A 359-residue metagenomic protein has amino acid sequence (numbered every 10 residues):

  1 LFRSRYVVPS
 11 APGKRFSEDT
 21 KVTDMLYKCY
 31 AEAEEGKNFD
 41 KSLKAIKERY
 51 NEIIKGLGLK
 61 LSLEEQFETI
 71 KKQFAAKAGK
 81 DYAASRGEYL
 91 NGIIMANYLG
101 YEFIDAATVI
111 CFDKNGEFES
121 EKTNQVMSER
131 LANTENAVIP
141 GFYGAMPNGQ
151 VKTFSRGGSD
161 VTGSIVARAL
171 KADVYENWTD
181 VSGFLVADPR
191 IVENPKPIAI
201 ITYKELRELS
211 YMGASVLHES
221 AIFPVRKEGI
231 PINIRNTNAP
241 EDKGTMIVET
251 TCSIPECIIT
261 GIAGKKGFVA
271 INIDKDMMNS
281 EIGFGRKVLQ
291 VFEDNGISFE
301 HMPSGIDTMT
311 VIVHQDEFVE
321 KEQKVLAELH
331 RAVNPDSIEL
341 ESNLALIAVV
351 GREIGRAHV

Functional and structural regions predicted by a protein language model:
F2-H218, I222, H314, H358: Nucleotide/pyrophosphate-binding catalytic subdomain
S4-V7, Y101-E102, E135-V138, K152 (+10 more regions): Structural motif
P12-G13, V181-G183, I232, N236-E241 (+3 more regions): Glycine-rich beta-alpha junction loops
A31, K55, I230-N233, I297 (+2 more regions): Non-catalytic alpha-helical coupling and interface elements of nucleotide-dependent molecular machines and regulators
K243-H358: A conserved regulatory-domain signal marking ACT and ACT-like small-molecule sensing domains and adjacent regulatory
